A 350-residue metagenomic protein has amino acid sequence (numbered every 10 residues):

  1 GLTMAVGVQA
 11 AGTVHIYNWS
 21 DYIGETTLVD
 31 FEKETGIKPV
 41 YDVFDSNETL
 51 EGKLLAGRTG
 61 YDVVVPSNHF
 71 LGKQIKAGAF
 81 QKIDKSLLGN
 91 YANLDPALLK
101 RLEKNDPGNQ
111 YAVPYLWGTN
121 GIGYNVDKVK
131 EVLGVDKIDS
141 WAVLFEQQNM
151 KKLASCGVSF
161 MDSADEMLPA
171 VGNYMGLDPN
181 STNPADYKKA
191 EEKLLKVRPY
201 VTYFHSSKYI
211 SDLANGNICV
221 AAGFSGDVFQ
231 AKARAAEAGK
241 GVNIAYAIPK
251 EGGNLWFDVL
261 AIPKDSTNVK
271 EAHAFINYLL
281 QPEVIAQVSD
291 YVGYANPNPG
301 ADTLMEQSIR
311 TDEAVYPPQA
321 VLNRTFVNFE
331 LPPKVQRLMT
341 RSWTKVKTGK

Functional and structural regions predicted by a protein language model:
A11-Q74: Early extracytoplasmic/lumenal segment of secretory-pathway proteins
G72-T119, D136-F145: Hinge/lid segment of periplasmic solute-binding proteins
I75-I83, K100-R101, D106-Q110, Y200 (+2 more regions): Ligand-binding "clamshell"
Q81-A92, A142, A238-N254, P263-D265: Short beta-strand->loop
G123-K128, G172-G176, W256-N268, Q287: A bilobed periplasmic-binding-protein/Venus flytrap-type ligand-binding module shared by bacterial periplasmic
K152, C156-A245: Ligand-binding pocket segment of bilobal, Venus flytrap-like solute-binding proteins
S211, Q319-K350: Conserved C-terminal helix/tail region of periplasmic/extracytoplasmic solute-binding proteins
D258, P263-R324: Mature extracytoplasmic/periplasmic domains
